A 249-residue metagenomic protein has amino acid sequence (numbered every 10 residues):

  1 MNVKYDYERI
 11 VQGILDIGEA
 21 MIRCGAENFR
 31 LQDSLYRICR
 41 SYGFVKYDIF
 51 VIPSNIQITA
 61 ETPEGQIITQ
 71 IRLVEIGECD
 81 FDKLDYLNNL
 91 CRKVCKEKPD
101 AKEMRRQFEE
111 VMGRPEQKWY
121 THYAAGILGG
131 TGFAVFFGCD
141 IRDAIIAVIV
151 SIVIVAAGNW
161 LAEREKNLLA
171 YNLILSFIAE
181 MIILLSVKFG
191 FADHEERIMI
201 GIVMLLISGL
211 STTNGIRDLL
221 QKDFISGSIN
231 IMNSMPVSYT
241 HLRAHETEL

Functional and structural regions predicted by a protein language model:
M1-P99: Soluble N-terminal domains of membrane-associated systems
I76, F81-R105, E109-L128, A134-G138 (+2 more regions): Alpha-helical transmembrane segments and their cytosolic membrane-interface
E116-K188, H194-E196: Core alpha-helical transmembrane segments of integral membrane proteins
V155-E165, T213-F224: C-terminal ends of transmembrane helices
L173-L184, L205, N233-L242: Small-residue-rich segments of transmembrane alpha-helices in multi-pass membrane proteins, especially helix faces
V203-N214: Short, proline-centered helix/strand-breaking motifs
D223-P236: Membrane-interface segments at loop-to-transmembrane junctions
H241-L249: Single conserved hydrophobic/aromatic residue that forms the stacking wall/gate of nucleotide- or nucleobase-binding
